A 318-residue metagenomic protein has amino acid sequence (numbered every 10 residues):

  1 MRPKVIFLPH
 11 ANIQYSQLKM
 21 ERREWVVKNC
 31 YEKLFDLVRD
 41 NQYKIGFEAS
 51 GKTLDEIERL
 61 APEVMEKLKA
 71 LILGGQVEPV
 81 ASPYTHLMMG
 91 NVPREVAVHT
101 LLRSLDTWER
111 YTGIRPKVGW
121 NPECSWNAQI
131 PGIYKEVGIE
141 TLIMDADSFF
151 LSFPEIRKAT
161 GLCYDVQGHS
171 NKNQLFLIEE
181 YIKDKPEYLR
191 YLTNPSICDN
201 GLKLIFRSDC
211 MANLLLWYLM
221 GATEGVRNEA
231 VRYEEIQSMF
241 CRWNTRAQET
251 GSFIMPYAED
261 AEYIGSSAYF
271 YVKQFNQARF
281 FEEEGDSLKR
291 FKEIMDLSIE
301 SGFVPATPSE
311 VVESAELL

Functional and structural regions predicted by a protein language model:
M1-I45: N-terminal regions that are enriched for targeting/export leaders and immediately downstream pro/stem segments
Q14, L54, I264-G265: Short acidic, S/G/P-rich loop/turn micro-motifs used as interaction or catalytic elements
R22-V26, E63, V92-T100, R227-V231 (+2 more regions): Alpha-helix N-cap and loop-to-helix initiation/capping positions
C30-K33, R59-G74, E187-P195: Alpha-helical scaffolding within the catalytic cores of extracellular/periplasmic polymer-degrading hydrolases
Y31-F35, M65-K69, L101-W108, P131 (+3 more regions): Generic structural signal for well-ordered alpha-helices, preferentially at hydrophobic/aromatic core positions
L34-I45, A70-V77, R110-I114, N200 (+2 more regions): A structural motif corresponding to the C-terminal end of an alpha-helix and its immediate exit/capping segment
E48-S125, N200-M220, S252-P256, A261 (+1 more regions): Metal-dependent polysaccharide deacetylase catalytic core of the NodB/CE4 family, i.e., the active-site-bearing domain
E123-L318: Active-site-adjacent pocket scaffolds in enzyme catalytic domains
